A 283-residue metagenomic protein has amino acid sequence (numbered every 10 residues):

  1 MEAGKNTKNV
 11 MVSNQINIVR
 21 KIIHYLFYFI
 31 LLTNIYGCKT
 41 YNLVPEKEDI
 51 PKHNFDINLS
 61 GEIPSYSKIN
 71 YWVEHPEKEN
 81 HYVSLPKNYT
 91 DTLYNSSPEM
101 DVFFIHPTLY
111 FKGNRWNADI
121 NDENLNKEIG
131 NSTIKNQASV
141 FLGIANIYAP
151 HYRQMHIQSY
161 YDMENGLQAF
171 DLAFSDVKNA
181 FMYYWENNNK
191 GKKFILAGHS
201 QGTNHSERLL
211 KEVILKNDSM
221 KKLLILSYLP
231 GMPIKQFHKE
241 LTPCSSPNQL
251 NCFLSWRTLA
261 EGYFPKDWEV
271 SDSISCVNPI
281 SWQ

Functional and structural regions predicted by a protein language model:
M1-G4, M11-N42: Bacterial Sec-dependent N-terminal signal peptides
C38-N124: N-terminal low-complexity, Ser/Thr- and acidic-residue-enriched intrinsically disordered segments
K39-T40, D176-G191, E212-Q283: Surface cap/lid and interfacial helix-loop subdomains adjacent to catalytic sites that gate substrate access
L43-E46, H53-I57, F104-K192: Active-site catalytic motif of lipid deacylating hydrolases and related acyltransferases
T92-N95, A138-F141, N217-S219, S245-P247: A general structural signal for short secondary-structure junctions and capping/turn motifs
D101-I105, Y148-H151, I195, L226-L229 (+1 more regions): Structural recognition of the beta-strand scaffold that forms the well-ordered cores of secreted hydrolase catalytic
G198, G202: Gly/Ala-rich beta-loop-alpha elbow adjacent to hydrolase catalytic centers
H205-L209: Hydrolases whose catalytic domains are alpha/beta-hydrolase-1, hotdog thioesterase, or metallo-beta-lactamase-like
